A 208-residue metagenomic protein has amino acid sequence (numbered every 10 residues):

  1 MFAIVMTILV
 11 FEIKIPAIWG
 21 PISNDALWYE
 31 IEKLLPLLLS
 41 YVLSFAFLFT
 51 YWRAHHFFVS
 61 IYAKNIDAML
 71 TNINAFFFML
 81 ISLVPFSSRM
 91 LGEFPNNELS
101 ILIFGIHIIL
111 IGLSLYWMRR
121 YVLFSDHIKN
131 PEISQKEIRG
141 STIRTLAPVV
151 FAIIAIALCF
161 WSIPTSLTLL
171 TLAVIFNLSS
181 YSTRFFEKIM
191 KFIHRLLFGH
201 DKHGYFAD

Functional and structural regions predicted by a protein language model:
F2-D208: Multi-pass alpha-helical transmembrane bundle typical of ion/small-solute transporters and intramembrane aspartyl
